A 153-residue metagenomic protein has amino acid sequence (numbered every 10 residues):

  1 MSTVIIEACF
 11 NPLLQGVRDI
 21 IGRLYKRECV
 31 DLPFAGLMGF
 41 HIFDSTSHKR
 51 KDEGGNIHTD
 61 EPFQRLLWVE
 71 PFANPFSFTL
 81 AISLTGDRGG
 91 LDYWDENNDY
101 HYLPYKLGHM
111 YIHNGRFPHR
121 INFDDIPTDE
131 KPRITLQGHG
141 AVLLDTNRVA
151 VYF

Functional and structural regions predicted by a protein language model:
M1, D60, H139-A141: Compositionally biased, intrinsically disordered low-complexity segments enriched in polar/proline residues
M1-R50: Signature of the catalytic double-stranded beta-helix
I6, F10, P71, P104 (+1 more regions): Aromatic-acidic/polar surface patches that form glycan- and anion
L14-E28, S77-G86, V151-F153: Short N-terminal helix-initiation segments at or just after the protein's N-terminus
R27, L67, F123-D125: Catalytic micro-motifs at enzyme active sites that drive phosphoryl/nucleotidyl and oxygen chemistry
G36, D44-M110: Catalytic core of non-heme Fe(II) oxygenases with the double-stranded beta-helix
F40, F78-L80, L136-G140: A structural signal for short, well-ordered beta-strand segments
G90-F153: Catalytic core of Fe(II)/2-oxoglutarate
